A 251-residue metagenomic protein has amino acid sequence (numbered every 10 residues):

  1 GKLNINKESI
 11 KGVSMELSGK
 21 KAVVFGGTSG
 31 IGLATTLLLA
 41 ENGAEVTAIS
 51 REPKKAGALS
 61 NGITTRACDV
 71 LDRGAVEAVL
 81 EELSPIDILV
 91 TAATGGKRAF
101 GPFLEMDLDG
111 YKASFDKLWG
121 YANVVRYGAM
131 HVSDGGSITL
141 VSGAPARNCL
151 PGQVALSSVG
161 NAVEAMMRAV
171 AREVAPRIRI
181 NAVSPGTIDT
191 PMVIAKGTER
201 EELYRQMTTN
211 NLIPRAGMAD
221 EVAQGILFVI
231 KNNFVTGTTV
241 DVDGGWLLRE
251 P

Functional and structural regions predicted by a protein language model:
F25, I86-G95, L140, N181-P185: Rossmann-fold scaffold of SDR-type NAD(P)-dependent oxidoreductases
T28, T36: N-terminal Rossmann NAD(P)H-binding glycine-rich loop of SDR-like oxidoreductase domains
S60-G74: Rossmann-fold cofactor-recognition segment
T94-G110, I194: Conserved mid-core segment of classical short-chain dehydrogenase/reductases
P102, L108-N123, M130, S137-A175 (+2 more regions): Catalytic loop of short-chain dehydrogenase/reductase
E164, E173-D189, V235-V242: Conserved Rossmann-fold SDR core element
T187-N210, R249-P251: A glycine/serine/threonine-rich, flexible loop-to-helix segment that serves as the NAD(P) cofactor-binding "lid"
R215-V242, L247: C-terminal substrate-recognition "lid" of short-chain dehydrogenase/reductases
